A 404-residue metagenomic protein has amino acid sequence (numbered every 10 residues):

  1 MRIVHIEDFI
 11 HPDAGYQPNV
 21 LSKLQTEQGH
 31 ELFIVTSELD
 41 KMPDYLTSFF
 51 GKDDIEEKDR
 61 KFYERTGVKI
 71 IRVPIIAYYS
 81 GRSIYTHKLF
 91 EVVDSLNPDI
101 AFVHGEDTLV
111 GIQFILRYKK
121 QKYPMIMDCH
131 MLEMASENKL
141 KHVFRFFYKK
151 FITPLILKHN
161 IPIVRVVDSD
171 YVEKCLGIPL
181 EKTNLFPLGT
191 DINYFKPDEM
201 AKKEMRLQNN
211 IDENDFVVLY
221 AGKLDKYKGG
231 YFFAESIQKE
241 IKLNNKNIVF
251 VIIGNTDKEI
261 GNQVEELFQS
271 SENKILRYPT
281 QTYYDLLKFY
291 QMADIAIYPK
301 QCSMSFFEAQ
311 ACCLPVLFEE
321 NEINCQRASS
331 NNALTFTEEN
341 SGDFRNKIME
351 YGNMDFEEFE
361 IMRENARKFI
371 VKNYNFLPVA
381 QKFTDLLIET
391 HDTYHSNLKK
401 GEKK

Functional and structural regions predicted by a protein language model:
V4, D212-K228, A234-I237, V251: Conserved donor-binding/catalytic core segment of Leloir-type glycosyltransferases
L21, L116, E133, F144-V164 (+1 more regions): Membrane-proximal helix-turn-helix segments that form the acceptor-binding/catalytic region of lipid-linked
E38, G189: Carbohydrate-associated surface elements
I55-E56, K196-I211: A short helix/loop element that forms part of the nucleotide-sugar donor recognition site in Leloir-type
G261-Y284: Nucleotide-activated donor-binding/catalytic signature segment of Leloir-type glycosyltransferases, i.e., the conserved
K288-Q301, L314-P315: Acidic donor-binding loop of glycosyltransferase active sites
P315-C325: Short hydrophobic beta-strand element within catalytic cores of glycosyltransferases and related nucleotide-activated
A333-G342, M349-F356: Conserved acidic donor-binding segment of nucleotide-sugar-dependent glycosyltransferases
